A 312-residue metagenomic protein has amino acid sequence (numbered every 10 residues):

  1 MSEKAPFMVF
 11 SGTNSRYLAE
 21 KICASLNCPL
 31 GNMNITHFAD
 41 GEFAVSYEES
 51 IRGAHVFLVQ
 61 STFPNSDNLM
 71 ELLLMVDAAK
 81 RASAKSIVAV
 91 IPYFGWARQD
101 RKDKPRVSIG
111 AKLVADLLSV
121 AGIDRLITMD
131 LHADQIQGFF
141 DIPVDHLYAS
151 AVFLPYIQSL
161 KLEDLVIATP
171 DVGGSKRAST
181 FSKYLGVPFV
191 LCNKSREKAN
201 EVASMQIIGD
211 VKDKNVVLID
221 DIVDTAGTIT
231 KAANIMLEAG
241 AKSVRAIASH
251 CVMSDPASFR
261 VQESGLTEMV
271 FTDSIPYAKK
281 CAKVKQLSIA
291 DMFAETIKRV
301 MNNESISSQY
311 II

Functional and structural regions predicted by a protein language model:
M1-I312: PRPP-associated nucleotide enzymes
